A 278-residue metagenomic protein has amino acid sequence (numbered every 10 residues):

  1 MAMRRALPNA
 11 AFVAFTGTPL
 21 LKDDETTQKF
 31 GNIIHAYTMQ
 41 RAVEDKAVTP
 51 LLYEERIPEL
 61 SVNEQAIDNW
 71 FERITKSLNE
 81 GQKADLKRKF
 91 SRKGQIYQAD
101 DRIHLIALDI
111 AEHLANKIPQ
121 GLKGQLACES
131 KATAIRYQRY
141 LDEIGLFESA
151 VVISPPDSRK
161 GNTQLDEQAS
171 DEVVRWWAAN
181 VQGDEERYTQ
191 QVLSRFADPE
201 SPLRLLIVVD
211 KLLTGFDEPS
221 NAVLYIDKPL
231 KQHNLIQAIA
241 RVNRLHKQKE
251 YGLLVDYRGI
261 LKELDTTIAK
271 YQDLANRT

Functional and structural regions predicted by a protein language model:
M1-A2, E25-N32, D68-W70, Y140-G145 (+4 more regions): Short secondary-structure boundary/capping segments
A2-D23, K46, L126: Conserved helicase ATPase motor motifs in RecA-like P-loop NTPase domains
L7-A11, N32-I34, D45-L51, G121 (+4 more regions): Short glycine-/polar-rich loops that comprise or flank the Walker A/P-loop and associated switch/sensor motifs
G17-K22, I57-V62, K131-T133, P155-S158 (+4 more regions): Conserved nucleotide-binding/hydrolysis micro-motifs of P-loop NTPases
D24-L122, Q138-E143: Interdomain helical connector at the RecA1-RecA2 junction of SF1/SF2 helicase-like NTPases
K87-V208: Conserved C-terminal RecA-like helicase domain
R204-V208, L212-Q237, G252-D256: A short beta-strand element within the Helicase C-terminal
R244-T278: Long, hydrophobic alpha-helical segments
